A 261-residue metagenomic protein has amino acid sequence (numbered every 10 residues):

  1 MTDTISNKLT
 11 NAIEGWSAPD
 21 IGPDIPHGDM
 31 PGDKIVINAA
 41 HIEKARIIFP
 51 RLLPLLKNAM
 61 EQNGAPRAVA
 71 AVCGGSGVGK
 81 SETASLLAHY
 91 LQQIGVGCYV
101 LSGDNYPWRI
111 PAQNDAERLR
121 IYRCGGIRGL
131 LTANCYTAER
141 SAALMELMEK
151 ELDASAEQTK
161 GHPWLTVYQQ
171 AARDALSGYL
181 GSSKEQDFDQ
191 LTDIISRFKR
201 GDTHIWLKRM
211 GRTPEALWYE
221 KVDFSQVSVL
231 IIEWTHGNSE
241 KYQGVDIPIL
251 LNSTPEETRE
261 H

Functional and structural regions predicted by a protein language model:
T2-P50: Charged, amphipathic alpha-helical linker segments immediately N-terminal to NTP-binding catalytic cores
I37, C98-V100, Y106-P214: Conserved nucleotide-sensing/catalytic segment adjacent to the nucleotide-binding pocket in NTP-handling enzymes
A59-R67: Phosphate-binding P-loop
G77: Walker A (P-loop) phosphate-binding loop of P-loop NTPases
K80: Conserved lysine of the Walker
T83, L87: Hydrophobic positions on the alpha1 helix immediately C-terminal to the Walker A/P-loop
H89-Y99: Post-Walker A helix-loop "phosphate-sensing" segment adjacent to the P-loop in P-loop NTPases
A156, K160-Y168, A216-H261: ATP-dependent NMP and nucleoside kinases share a basic, alpha-helical "lid"
